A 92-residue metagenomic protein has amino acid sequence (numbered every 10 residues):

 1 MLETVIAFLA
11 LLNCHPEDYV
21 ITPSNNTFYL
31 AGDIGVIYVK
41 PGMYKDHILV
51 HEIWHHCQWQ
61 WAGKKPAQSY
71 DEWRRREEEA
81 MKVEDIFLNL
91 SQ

Functional and structural regions predicted by a protein language model:
M1, N89-Q92: Short intrinsically disordered terminal tails
M1-E17: Zn2+-dependent metallopeptidase catalytic core
I6, N26-T27, D85: Short non-domain terminal segments
A10-C14, A62-G63, Q92: Glycine-centered secondary-structure boundary/capping sites
C14-D46, H56-Q60: Active-site scaffold of zinc-dependent metalloenzymes
G32-I34, G42-M43, H47, W59-L90: Post-HEXXH active-site segment of zinc metalloproteases
H51, H55: Histidine-centered divalent metal-coordination motifs
